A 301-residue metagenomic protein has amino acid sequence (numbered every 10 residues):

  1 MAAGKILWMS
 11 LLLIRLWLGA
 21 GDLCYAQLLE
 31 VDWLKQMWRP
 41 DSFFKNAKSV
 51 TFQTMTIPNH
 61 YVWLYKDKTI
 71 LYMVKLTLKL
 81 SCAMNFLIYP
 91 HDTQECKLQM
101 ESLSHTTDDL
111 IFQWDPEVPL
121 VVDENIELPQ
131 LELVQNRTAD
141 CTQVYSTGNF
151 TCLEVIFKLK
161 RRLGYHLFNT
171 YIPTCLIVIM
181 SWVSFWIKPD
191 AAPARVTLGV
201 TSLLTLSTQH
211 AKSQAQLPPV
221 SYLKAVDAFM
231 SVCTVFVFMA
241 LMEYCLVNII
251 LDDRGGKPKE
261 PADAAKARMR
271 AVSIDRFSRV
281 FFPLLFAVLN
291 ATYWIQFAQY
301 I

Functional and structural regions predicted by a protein language model:
A2-V200, Q209-F229, I249-R276, A298-I301: Non-transmembrane, solvent-exposed beta-strand/loop segments in proteins with extracellular/lumenal exposure or large
S202, L206, V232-V235, M239: Short, charged, low-complexity patches
L204-A211, V288: Aromatic-anchored segments of alpha-helical transmembrane domains
F238-R254: Cytoplasm-facing ends of alpha-helical transmembrane segments in multi-pass membrane proteins
R276-Q296: Final/C-terminal transmembrane alpha-helix of multipass membrane proteins
